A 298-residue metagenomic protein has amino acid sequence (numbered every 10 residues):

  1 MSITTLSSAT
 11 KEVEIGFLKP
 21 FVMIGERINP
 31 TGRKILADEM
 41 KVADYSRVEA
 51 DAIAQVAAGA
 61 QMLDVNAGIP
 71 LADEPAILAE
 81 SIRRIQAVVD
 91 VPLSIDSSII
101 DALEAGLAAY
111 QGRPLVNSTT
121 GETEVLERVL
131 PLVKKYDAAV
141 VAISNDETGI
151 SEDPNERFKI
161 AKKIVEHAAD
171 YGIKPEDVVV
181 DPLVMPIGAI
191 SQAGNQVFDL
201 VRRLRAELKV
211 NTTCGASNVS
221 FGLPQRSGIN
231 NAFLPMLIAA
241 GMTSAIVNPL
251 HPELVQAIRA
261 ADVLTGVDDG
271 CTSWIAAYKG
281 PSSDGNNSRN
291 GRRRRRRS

Functional and structural regions predicted by a protein language model:
M1-V179, M185-S298: Domain-level signal for soluble alpha/beta catalytic cores
